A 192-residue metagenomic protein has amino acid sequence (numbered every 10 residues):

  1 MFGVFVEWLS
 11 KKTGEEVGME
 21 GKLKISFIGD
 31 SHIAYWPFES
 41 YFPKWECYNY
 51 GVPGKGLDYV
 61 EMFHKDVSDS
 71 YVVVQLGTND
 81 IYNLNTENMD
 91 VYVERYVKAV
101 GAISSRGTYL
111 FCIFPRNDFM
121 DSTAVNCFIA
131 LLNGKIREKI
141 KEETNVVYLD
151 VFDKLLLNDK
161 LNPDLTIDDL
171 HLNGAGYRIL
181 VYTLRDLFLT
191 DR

Functional and structural regions predicted by a protein language model:
M1-Y71: Serine-esterase "nucleophile elbow" of acetyl-processing enzymes
E61-R192: Alpha-helical cap/lid subdomain in secreted, periplasmic, or secretory-pathway luminal O-acyl-processing enzymes
